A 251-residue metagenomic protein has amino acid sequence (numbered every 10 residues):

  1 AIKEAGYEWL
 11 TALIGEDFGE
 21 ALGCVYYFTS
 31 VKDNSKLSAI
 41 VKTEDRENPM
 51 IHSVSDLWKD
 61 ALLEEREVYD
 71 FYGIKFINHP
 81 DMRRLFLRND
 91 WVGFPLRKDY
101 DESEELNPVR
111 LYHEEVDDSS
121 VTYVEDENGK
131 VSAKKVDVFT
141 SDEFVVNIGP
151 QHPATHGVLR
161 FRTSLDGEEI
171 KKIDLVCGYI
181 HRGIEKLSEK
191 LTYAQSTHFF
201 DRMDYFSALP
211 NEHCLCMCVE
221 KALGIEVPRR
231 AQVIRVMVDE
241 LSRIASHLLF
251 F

Functional and structural regions predicted by a protein language model:
A1-E169: Terminal low-complexity/charged segments
I148-F250: Active-site- and interface-proximal helix/loop "cap" or "latch" segments in soluble metabolic and energy-transducing
